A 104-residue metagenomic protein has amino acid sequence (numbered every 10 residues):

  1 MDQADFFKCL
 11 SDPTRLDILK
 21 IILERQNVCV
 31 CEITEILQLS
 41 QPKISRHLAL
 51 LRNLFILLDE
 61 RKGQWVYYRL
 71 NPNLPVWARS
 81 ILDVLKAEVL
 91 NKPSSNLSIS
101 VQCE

Functional and structural regions predicted by a protein language model:
D2, E24, P75-E104: Amphipathic alpha-helical dimerization/coiled-coil segments that flank or bridge DNA-binding/regulatory modules
D2-C9, P13-S40, W65-L74: N-terminal helix-turn-helix DNA-binding core of bacterial DNA-binding proteins
L19, L48-A49: Short, hydrophobic-biased segments on the C-terminal half of alpha helices that form "recognition helices"
E35, R46, R52-N53: Alpha-helical residues within the helix-turn-helix
L37-S40, L50, V66, E88 (+1 more regions): Juxtamembrane/interface motifs at transmembrane-helix termini
K43: Residues in the helix-turn-helix
N53-K62, R69: Beta-hairpin "wing" of winged helix-turn-helix
